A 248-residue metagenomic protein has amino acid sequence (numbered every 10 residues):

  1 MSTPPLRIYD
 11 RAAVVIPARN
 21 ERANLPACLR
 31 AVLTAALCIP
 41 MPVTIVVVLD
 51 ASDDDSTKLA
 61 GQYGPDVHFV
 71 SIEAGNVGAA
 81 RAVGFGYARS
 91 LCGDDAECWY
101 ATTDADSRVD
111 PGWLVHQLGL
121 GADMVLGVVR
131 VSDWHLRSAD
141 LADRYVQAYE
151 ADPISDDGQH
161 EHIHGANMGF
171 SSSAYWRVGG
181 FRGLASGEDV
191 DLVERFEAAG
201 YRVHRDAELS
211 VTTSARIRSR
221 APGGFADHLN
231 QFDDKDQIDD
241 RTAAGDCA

Functional and structural regions predicted by a protein language model:
S2, E21-A36: Short, well-formed alpha-helical segments that are part of the catalytic scaffolds of diverse glycosyltransferases
L49-K58: A conserved acidic beta->alpha catalytic loop
D55, A96, T102-G119: Acidic donor-binding/catalytic loop of UDP-sugar-dependent glycosyltransferases, especially processive GT2
K58-D94: Conserved donor nucleotide-binding strand/loop of the catalytic core
G112-A139: Conserved donor NDP-sugar-binding/catalytic core segment of glycosyltransferases
G127-V131, L141-E161, D233-D236: Short, flexible, basic/aromatic active-site loop/helix in glycosyltransferases
I163-V178: Conserved nucleotide-sugar donor-binding and metal-coordinating catalytic region shared by glycosyltransferases
S186-L192: Acidic donor-binding loop at a coil-to-helix junction in glycosyltransferase catalytic cores that engages
